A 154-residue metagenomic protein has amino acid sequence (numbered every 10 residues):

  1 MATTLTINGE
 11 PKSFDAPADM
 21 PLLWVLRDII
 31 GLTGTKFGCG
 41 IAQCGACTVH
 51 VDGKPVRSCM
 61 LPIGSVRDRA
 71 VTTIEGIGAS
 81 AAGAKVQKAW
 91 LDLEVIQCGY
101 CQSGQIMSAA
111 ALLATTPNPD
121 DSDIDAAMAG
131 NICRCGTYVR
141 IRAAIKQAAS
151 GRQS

Functional and structural regions predicted by a protein language model:
M1-S154: Signature of N-terminal electron-transfer/Fe-S-associated modules in redox systems
